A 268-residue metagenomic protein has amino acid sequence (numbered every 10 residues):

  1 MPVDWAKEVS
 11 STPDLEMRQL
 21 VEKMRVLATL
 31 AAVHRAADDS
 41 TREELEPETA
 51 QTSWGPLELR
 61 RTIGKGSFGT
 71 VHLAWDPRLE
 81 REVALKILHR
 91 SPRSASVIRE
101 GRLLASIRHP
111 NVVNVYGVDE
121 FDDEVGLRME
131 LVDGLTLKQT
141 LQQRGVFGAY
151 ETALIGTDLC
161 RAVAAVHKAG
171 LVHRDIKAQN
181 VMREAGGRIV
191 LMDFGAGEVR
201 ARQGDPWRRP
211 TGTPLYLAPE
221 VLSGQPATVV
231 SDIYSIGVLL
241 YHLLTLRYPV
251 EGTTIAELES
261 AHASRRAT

Functional and structural regions predicted by a protein language model:
M1-R61: Short N-terminal regulatory/linker segments that flank and modulate the kinase catalytic core
H89-S106: AlphaC helix of the eukaryotic protein kinase fold
V118: Activation-segment/catalytic-loop signature of the eukaryotic protein kinase fold
D122-T136, T140: Conserved short submotifs of the Hanks-type protein kinase catalytic core that shape the nucleotide-binding pocket
I155-G156: Activation segment signature within eukaryotic-like protein kinase domains
R161-L171: Protein kinase catalytic-loop region centered on the HRD/HxD motif
